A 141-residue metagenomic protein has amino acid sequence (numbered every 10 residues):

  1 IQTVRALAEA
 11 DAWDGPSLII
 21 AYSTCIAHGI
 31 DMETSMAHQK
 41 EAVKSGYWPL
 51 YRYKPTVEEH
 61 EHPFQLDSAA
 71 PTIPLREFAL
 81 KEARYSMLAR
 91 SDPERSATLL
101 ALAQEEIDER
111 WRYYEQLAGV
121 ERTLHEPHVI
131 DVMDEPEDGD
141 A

Functional and structural regions predicted by a protein language model:
T3-L102, E115-L117, D138-A141: Glycine/aspartate-rich loop-and-adjacent alpha/beta segment that forms the canonical ThDP
A103-V129: Long, highly charged low-complexity segments enriched in Glu/Asp and Lys/Arg with interspersed Ser/Thr
P127-A141: Acidic, low-complexity intrinsically disordered tails
